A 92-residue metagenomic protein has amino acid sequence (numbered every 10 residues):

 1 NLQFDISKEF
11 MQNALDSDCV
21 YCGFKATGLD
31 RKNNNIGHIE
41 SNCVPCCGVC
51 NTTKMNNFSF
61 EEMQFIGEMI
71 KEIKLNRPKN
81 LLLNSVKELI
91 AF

Functional and structural regions predicted by a protein language model:
L2-F4, K8, S17-G48, K54 (+1 more regions): Histidine-centered nuclease catalytic patch
N35-V44, T52-F92: Polybasic, low-complexity binding patches
